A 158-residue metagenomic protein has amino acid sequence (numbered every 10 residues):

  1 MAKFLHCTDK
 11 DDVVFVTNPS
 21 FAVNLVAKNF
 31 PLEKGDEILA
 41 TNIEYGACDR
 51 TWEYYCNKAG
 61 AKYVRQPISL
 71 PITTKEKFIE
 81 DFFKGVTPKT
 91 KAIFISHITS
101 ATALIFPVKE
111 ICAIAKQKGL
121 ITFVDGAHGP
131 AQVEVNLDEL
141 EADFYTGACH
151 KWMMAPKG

Functional and structural regions predicted by a protein language model:
M1-G158: Pyridoxal 5′-phosphate
